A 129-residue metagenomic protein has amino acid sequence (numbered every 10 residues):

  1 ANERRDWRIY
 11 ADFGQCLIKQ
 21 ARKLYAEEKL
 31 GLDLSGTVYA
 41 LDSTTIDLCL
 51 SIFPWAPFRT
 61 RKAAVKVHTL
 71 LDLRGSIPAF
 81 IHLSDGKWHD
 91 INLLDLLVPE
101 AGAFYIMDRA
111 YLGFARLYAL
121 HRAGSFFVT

Functional and structural regions predicted by a protein language model:
A1-T129: Conserved, well-structured functional cores that handle cations and Mg-NTP chemistry
